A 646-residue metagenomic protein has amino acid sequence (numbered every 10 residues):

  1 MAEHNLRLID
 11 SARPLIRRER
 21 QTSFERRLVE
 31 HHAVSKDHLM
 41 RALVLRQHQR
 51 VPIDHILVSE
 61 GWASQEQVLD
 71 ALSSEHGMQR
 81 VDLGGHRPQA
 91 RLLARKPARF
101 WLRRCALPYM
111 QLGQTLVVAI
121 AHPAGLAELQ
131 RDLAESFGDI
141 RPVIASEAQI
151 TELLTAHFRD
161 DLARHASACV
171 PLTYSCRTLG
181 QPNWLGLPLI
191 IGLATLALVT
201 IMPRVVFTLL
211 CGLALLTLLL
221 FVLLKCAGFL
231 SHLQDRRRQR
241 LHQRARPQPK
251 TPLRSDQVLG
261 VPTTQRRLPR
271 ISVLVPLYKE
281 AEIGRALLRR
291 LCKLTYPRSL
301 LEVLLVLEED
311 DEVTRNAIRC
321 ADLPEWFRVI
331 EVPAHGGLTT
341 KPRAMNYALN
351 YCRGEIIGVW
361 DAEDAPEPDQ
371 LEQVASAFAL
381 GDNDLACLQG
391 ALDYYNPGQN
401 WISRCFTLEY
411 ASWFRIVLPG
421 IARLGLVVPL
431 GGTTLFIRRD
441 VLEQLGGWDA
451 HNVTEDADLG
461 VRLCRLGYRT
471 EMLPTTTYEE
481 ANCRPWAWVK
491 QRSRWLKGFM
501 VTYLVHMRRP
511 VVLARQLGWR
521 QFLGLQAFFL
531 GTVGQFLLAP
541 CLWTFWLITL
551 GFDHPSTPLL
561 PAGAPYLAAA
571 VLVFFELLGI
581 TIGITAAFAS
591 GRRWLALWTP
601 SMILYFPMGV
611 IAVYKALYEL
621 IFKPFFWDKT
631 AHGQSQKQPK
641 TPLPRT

Functional and structural regions predicted by a protein language model:
H55-E135: Polyanionic, low-complexity intrinsically disordered segments
A148-F158, P171-L172, L224-R270, A281-Y296 (+2 more regions): Juxtamembrane C-terminal module of membrane proteins
E152-G192: Cytosolic-side membrane-insertion boundary helix
R270-S272, E302, E443, D458: Cell-envelope/extracellular polymer assembly enzymes that use nucleotide-activated donors
C292-H335: Acidic donor-binding segment of Leloir-type glycosyltransferases
R319-E355, P368-V453, S493-V505: Long helical/loop segments within the catalytic core of UDP-sugar-dependent glycosyltransferases, especially the large
D361-A365, H451, L463: The conserved acidic donor/metal-binding loop of glycosyltransferases
G460-Y478: Catalytic donor-sugar/metal-binding loop of nucleotide-sugar-dependent glycosyltransferases
